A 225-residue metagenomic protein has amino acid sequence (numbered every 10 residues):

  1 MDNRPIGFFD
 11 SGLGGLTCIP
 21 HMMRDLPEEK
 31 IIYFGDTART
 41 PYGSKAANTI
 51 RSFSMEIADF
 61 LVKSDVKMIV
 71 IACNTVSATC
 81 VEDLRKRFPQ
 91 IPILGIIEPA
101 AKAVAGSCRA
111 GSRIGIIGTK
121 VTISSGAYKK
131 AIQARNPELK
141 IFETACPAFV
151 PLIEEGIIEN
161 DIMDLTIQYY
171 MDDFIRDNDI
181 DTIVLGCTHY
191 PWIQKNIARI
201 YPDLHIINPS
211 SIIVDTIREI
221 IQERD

Functional and structural regions predicted by a protein language model:
M1-D225: Non-catalytic structural scaffold of enzyme domains
